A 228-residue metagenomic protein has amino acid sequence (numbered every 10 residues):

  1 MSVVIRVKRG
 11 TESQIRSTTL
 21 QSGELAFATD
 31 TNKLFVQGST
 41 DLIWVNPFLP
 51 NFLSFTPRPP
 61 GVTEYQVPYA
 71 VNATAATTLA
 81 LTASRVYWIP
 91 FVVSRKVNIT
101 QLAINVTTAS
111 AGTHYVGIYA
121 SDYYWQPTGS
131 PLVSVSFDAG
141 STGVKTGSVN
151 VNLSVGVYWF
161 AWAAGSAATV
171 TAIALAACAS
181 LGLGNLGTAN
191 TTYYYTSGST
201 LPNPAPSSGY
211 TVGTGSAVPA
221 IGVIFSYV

Functional and structural regions predicted by a protein language model:
M1-S13, Q37-T82, T100, T107-A109 (+5 more regions): Glycine-rich, low-complexity segments
T11-R16, F91, K145: Short alpha-helix capping/helix-loop boundary micro-motifs
T19-L20, I99, L153: Short, well-ordered loop/turn sites that connect or cap secondary structure elements
T19-V36, W159-F160: Short hydrophobic/aromatic-rich beta-strand motifs
T31-T40, T169-A172: Short, Lys/Arg- and Gly-enriched loop/turn segments at beta-strand edges
A83-S84, V93-Q101: Extended extracellular/luminal ectodomain segments enriched in beta-structured repeat modules
S94, A103-A109, A163-G165: Solvent-exposed strand-to-loop "edge" motifs in beta-rich extracellular domains
A111-T188: Aromatic- and Gly/Pro-enriched, solvent-exposed loop/edge beta-strand patches characteristic of beta-rich domains
